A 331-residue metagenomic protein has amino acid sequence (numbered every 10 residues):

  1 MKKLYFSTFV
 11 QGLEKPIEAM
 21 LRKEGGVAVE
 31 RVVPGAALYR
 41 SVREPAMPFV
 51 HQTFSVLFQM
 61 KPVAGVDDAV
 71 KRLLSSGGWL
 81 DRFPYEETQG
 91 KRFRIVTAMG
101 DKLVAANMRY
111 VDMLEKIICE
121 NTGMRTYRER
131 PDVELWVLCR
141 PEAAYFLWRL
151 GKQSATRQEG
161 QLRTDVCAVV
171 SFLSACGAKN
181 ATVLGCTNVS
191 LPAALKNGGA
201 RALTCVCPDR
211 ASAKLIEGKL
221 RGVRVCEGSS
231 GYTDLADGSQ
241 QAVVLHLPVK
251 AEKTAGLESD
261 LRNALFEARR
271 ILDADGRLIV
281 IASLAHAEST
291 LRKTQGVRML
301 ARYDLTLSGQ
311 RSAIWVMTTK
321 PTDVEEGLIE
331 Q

Functional and structural regions predicted by a protein language model:
M1-G25, P34, S41-R43, A105 (+2 more regions): Class I S-adenosyl-L-methionine-dependent methyltransferase catalytic core
M1-N121: Non-catalytic nucleic-acid substrate-recognition regions in nucleic-acid-modifying enzymes
V29, Y85, R125-Y127, L305-L307: Generic marker of residues within folded, mature protein domains
G78-P84, R125-Y127, A202, S229: Short, solvent-exposed coil/turn linker segments
E87-I95, G100, M124-R125, E129-G151: Conserved Class I S-adenosyl-L-methionine-dependent methyltransferase catalytic core
N121-G123, V297: Short secondary-structure junctions
